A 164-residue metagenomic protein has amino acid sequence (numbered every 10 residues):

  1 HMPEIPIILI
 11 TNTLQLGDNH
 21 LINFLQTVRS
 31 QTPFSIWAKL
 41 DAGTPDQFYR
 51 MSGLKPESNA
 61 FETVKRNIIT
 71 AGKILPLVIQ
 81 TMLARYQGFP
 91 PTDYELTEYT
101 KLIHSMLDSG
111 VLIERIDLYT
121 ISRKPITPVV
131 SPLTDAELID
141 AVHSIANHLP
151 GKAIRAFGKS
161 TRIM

Functional and structural regions predicted by a protein language model:
H1-Y119, K124-V129: Conserved AdoMet/S-adenosylmethionine-binding subsite of the radical SAM
T97, T134-M164: C-terminal accessory extensions appended to soluble enzyme cores
